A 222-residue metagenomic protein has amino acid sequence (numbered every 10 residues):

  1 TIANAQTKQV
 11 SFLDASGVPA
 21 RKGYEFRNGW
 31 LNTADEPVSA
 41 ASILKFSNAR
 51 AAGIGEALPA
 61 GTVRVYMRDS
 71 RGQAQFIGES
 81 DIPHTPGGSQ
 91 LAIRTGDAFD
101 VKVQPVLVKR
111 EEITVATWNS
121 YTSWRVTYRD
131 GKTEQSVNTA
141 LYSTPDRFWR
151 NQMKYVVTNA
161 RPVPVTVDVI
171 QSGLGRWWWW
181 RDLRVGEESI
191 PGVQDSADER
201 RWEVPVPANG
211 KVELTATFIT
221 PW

Functional and structural regions predicted by a protein language model:
T1-W222: Long, intrinsically disordered, low-complexity accessory segments associated with secretion and vesicular trafficking
